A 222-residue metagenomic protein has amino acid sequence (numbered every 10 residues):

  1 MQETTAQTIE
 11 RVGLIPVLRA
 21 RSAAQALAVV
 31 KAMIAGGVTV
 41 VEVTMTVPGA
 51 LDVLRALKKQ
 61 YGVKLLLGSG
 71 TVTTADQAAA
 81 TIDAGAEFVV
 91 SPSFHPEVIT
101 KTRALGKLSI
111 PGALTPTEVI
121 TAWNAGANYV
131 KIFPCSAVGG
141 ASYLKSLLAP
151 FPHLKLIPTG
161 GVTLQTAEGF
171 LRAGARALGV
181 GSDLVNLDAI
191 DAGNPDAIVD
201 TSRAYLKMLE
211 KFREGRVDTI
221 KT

Functional and structural regions predicted by a protein language model:
M1-A84, A104, H153, L164-Q165 (+3 more regions): Conserved N-terminal beta1-alpha1 strand-loop-helix module at the mouth
R19-S22, V47, L67-A75, S91-H95 (+3 more regions): Glycine-rich beta-to-alpha transition loops that act as phosphate-gripper elements at the mouths of alpha/beta enzyme
G37, Y61, G85, S93 (+5 more regions): Conserved functional loop/turn residues at catalytic and ligand-binding sites
V40-V43, V89, K131-I132, I157: Short catalytic-loop micro-motif centered on adjacent basic/acidic residues
F88, P92-V138: Histidine/lysine/aspartate-rich catalytic loop segments that bind and position anionic ligands
F88-V98, K131-G140, G174-P195: Glycine-rich phosphate-binding active-site loops on the catalytic face of alpha/beta enzymes
T121, S142-I157: Shared catalytic-loop signature of beta/alpha-barrel
